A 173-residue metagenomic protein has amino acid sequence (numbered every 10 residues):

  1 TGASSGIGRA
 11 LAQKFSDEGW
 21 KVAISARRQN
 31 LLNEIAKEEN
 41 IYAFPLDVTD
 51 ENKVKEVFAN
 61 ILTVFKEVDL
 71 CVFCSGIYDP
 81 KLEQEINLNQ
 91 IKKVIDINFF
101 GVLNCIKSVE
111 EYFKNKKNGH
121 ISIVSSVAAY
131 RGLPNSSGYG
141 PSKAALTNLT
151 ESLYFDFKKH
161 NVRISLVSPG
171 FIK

Functional and structural regions predicted by a protein language model:
S4-S5: Conserved glycine-rich cofactor-binding loop
E18-I35: Conserved glycine-rich Rossmann-like NAD(P)H-binding loop of the short-chain dehydrogenase/reductase
L82-E83, N87-I95: Substrate-binding pocket helix/loop in short-chain dehydrogenase/reductase
Q84, L133-S137: Active-site loop immediately N-terminal to the catalytic Tyr-X3-Lys motif of short-chain dehydrogenase/reductase
I106, S142: Active-site helix of classical SDR
E111, F155-D156: Alpha-helical segment proximal to the catalytic Tyr-Lys
S126: Residue(s) in the substrate-gating loop at a strand-loop-helix junction that position the organic substrate next
